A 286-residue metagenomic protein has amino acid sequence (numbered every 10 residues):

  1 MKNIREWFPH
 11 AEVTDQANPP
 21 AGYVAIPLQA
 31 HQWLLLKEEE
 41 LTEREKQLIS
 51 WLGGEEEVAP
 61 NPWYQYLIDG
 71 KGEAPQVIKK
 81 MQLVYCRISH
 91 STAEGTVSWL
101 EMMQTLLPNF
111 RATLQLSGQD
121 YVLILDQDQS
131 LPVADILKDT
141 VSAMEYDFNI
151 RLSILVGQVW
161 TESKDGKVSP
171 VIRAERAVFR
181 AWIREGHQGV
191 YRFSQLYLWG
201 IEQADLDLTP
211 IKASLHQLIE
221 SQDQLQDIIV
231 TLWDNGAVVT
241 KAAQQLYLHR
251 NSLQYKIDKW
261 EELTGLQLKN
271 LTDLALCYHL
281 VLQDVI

Functional and structural regions predicted by a protein language model:
M1-Q76, D223-I286: Alpha-helical/coil-rich non-catalytic "connector" segments in signaling and regulatory proteins
N3-H10, T92-L107: Short amphipathic alpha-helix segments
H31-E40, I88-H90, D128, G157-V159: Short beta-strand-to-loop transition segments that serve as allosteric relay/switch motifs in sensory/regulatory domains
H31-Q32, M81, Q119-D120: Short, surface-exposed beta-edge/turn micro-motifs
T42-K46, S91-W99, S130-L137: Short, conserved charged micro-motifs
Q76-K79, Q115-S117: Short, flexible turn/loop "capping" segments at secondary-structure junctions
K79-H90, V122-L123: Active-site-flanking beta-strand signature of metal-NTP-handling nucleotidyl enzymes and homologous cyclase-like
L107-I286: Cytosolic nucleotide-utilizing catalytic cores of signal-transduction proteins
